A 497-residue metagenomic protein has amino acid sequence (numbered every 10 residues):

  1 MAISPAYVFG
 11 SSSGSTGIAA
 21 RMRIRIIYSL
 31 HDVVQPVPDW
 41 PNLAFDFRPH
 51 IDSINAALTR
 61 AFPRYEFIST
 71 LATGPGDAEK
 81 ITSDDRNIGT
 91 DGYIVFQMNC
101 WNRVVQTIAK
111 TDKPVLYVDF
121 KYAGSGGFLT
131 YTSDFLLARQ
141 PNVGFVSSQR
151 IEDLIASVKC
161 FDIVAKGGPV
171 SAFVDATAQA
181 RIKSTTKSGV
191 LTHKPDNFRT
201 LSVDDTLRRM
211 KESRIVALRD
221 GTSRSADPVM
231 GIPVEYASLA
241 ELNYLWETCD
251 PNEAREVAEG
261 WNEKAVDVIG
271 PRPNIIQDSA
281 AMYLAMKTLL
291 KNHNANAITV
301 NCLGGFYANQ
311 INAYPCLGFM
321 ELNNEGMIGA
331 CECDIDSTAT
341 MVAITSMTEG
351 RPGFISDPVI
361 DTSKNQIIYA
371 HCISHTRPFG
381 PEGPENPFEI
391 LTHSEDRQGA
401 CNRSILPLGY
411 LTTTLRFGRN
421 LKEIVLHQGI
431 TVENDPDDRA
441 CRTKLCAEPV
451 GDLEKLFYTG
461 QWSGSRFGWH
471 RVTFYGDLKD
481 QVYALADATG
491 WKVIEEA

Functional and structural regions predicted by a protein language model:
M1-S11: N-terminal export signals
M22-I27, F62-S69, D119, G126-E253: Cap/lid and interdomain-hinge subdomains that line or gate substrate/regulatory clefts in soluble alpha/beta enzymes
V33-I51, R224-S225: Glycine- and acidic-residue-enriched helix-capping/strand-helix junction motifs
A78-T90, A109, L284-N292: Short, well-structured alpha-helical segments in soluble
N99, T107-Y131, R139-R150, M320-C333: Short, acidic/small-residue loops that bind anionic groups at enzyme active sites
T248, E253-M347: Long, internal scaffold/assembly segments composed of regular secondary structure
N324-A440: C-terminal catalytic subdomain
Q398-A497: Extended hydrophobic packing segments that form well-structured cores
